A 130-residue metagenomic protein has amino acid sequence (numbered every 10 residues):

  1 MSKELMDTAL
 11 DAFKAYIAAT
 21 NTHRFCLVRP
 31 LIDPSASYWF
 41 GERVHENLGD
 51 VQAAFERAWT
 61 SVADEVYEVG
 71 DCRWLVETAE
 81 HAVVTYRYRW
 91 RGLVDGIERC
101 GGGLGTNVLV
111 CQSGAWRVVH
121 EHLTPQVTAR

Functional and structural regions predicted by a protein language model:
M1-D7, A129-R130: Basic/polar N-terminal segments that are highly enriched at the extreme N-terminus, encompassing both cleavable
E4-H23, L31: Short, aromatic-enriched amphipathic alpha-helices that serve as compact interaction elements
M6-D7, F25-E80: A solvent-exposed, acidic/Ser-Thr-rich amphipathic alpha-helical stretch
F55, V69-L75, Y88-W90, L104-V110 (+1 more regions): Hydrophobic/aromatic beta-strand elements that line small-molecule binding cavities or substrate pockets in beta-rich
E77, L93-D95, C111-A115: Flexible loop/coil segments at beta-strand boundaries within sensory signal-transduction domains
W90-C100: Short, cysteine-centered beta-strand-loop-beta hairpins and adjacent loop/turn segments enriched in charged/polar
G102-R130: Short beta-strand edge/turn micro-motifs at domain boundaries
